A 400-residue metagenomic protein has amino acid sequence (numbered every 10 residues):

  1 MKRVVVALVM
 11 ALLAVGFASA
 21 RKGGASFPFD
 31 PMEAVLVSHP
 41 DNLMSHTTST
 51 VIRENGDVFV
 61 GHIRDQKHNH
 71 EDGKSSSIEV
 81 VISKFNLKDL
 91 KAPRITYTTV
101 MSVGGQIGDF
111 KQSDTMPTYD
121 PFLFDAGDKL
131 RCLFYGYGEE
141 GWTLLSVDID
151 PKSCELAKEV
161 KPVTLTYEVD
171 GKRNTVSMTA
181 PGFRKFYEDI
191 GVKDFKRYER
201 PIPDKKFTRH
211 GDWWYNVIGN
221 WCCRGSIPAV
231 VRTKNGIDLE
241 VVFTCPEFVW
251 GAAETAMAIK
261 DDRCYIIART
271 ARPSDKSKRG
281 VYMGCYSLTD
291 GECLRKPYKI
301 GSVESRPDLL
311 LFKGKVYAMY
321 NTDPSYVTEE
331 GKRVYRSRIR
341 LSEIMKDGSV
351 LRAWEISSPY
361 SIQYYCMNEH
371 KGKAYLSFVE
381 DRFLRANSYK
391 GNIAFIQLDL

Functional and structural regions predicted by a protein language model:
K2-L8: Sec-dependent signal peptide recognition, specifically the positively charged N-region followed immediately by
V9-M10, K276: Enrichment for repetitive, rod-forming helical segments
M10-A18: Hydrophobic h-region of N-terminal signal peptides that target proteins for export in Gram-negative bacteria
A20-H46, V51-D114, F124-A253, A258-S305 (+3 more regions): Beta-rich carbohydrate-recognition and catalytic domains
M116-T118: Elongated alpha-helical scaffolds
S361-Y365: C-terminal regions of proteins
